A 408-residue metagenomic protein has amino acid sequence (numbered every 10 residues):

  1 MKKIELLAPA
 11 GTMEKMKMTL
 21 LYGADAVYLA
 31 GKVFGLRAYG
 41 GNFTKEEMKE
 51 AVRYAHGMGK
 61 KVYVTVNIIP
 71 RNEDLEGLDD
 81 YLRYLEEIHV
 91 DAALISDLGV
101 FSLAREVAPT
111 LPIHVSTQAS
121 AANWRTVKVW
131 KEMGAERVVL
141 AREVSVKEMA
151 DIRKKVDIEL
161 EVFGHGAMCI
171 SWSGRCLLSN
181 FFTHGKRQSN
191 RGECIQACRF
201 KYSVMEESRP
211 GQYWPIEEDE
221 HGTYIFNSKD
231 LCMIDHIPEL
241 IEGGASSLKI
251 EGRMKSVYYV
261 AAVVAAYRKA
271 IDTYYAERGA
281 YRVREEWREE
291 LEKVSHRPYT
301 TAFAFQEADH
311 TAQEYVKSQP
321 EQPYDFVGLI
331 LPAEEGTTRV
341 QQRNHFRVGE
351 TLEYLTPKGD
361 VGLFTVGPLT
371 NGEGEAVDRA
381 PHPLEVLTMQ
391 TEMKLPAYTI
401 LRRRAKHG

Functional and structural regions predicted by a protein language model:
M1-L21, A26-V33, V52, M58-I68 (+6 more regions): Surface-exposed amphipathic alpha-helical tracts and adjacent flexible/coil segments at the periphery of soluble enzymes
G11, S96-G99, A122, V144: Short beta->alpha linker loops
R37-Y54: Glycine-rich, positively charged N-terminal anion/phosphate-binding segment
E76, V115-W124: Gly/Gly-Pro- and Ser/Thr-rich, intrinsically disordered tail segments characteristic of DNA damage-repair and tolerance
G99-V100, M168: Alpha-helix capping/helix-boundary segments
S102-R105: Short active-site loop/helix that positions an aromatic residue
A108: Conserved phosphotransfer cores of two-component systems
